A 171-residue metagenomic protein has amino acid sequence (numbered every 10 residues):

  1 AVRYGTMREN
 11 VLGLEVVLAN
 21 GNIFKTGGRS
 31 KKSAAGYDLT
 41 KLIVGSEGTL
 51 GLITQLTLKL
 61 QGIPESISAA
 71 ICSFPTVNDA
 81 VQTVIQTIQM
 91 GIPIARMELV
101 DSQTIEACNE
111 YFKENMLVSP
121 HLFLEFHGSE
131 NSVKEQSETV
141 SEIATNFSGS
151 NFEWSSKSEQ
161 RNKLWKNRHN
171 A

Functional and structural regions predicted by a protein language model:
A1-E98: FAD-binding subdomain of flavoenzyme oxidoreductases
L58-G62, S68, C72-T76, V81-A171: C-terminal substrate-recognition/cap domain of FAD-linked oxidoreductases
